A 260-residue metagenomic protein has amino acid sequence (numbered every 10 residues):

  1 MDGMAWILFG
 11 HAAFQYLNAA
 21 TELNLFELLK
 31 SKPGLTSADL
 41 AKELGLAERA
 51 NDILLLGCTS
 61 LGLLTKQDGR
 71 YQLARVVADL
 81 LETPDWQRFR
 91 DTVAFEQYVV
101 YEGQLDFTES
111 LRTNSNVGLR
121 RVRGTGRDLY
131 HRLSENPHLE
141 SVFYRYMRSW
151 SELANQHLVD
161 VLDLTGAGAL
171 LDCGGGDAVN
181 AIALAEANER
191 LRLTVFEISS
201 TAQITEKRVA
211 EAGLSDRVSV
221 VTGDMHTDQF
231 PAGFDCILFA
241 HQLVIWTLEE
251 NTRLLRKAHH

Functional and structural regions predicted by a protein language model:
D2-S31, K42-G168: Conserved Class I S-adenosyl-L-methionine-dependent methyltransferase catalytic core
G166-G176: Conserved class I S-adenosyl-L-methionine
D177-E189: Conserved SAM-binding loop of SAM-dependent methyltransferases across substrates and taxa, primarily the Class I
R192-E197: Conserved SAM-binding motif I beta-strand of class I
L214-M225: Conserved SAM-binding strand-loop segment of SAM-dependent methyltransferases
H226-I237: A short acidic, Gly/Pro-enriched loop at the edge of an enzyme's catalytic core that lines a small-molecule cofactor
F239-Q242: A short beta-strand submotif of the Rossmann-like class I SAM-dependent methyltransferase core that lines
I245-K257: A short, conserved alpha-helix within the catalytic core of class I
